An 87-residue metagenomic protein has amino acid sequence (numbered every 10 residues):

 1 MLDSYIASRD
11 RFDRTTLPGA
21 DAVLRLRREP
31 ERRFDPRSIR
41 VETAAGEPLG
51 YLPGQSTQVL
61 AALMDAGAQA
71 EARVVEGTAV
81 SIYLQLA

Functional and structural regions predicted by a protein language model:
M1-A87: Conserved active-site motif detector
